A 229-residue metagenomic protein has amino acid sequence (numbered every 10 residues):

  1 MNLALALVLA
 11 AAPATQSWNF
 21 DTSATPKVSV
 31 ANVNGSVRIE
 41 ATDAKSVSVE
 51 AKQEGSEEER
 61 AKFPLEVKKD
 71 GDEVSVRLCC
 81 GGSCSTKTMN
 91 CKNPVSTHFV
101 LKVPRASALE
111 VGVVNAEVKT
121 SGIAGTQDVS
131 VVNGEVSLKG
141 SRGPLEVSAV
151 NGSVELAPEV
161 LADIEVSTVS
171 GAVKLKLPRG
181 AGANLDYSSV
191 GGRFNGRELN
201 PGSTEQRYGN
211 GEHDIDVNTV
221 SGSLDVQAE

Functional and structural regions predicted by a protein language model:
M1-E229: Intrinsically disordered, low-complexity terminal regions
